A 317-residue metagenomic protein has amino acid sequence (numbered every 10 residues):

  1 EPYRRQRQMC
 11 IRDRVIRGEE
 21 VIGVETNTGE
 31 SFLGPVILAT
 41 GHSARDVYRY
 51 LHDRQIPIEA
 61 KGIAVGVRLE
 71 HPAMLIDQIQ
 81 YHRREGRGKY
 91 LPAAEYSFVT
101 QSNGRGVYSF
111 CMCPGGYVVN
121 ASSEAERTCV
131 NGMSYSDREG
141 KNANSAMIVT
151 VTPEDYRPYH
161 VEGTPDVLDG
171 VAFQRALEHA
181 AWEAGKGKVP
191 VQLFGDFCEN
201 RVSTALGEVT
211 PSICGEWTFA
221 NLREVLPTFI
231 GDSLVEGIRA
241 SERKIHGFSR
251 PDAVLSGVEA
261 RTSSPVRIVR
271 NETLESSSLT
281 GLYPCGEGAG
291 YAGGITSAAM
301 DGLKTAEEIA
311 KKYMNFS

Functional and structural regions predicted by a protein language model:
E1-I11: Single conserved hydrophobic/aromatic residue that forms the stacking wall/gate of nucleotide- or nucleobase-binding
V24, S31-H42, L282-P284: Short hydrophobic core segments
V36-I37, V47, P284-C285, A298-I309: Extended, hydrophobic alpha-helical segments in both membrane/secreted and soluble proteins
L38-R54: Flavin (primarily FAD) binding-site architecture
P57, L234, A298-F316: Internal hydrophobic alpha-helix adjacent to the cofactor/substrate pocket in enzyme cavities
A60-V151: Mid-to-C-terminal "cap/lid" subdomains and adjacent gly/pro-rich loops that border and regulate access to redox
A125-P227: C-terminal catalytic lobe of FAD-dependent flavoproteins
W217-G286, G290, A299: A glycine-rich dinucleotide-binding beta-alpha-beta segment and adjacent secondary-structure elements that constitute
